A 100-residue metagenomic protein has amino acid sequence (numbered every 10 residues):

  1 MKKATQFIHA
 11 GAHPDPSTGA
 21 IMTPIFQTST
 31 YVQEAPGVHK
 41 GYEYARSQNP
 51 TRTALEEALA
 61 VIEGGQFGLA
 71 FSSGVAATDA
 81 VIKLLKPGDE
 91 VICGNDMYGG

Functional and structural regions predicted by a protein language model:
M1-Y42, N49: N-terminal glycine-rich, Lys/His-bearing helix-loop that initiates the first secondary-structure elements of many
T30-Y31, A35-D79, K83-L84, D96-G100: Conserved N-terminal alpha-helix of the aminotransferase class I/II PLP-enzyme fold
